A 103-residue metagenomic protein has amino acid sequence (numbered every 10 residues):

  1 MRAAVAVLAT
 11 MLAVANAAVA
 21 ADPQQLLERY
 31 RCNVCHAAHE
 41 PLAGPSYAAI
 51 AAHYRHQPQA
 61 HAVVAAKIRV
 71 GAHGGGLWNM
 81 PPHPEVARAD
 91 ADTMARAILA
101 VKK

Functional and structural regions predicted by a protein language model:
A4-V14: Sec-dependent N-terminal signal peptides
L12-L27, H53, Q57: Electrostatic cytochrome c docking/interface patches
P23, A60, V64, D90-M94: Stable alpha-helical elements in mature extracytoplasmic
E28, A52-R55, R69, H73 (+1 more regions): Sec-exported extracytoplasmic/periplasmic mature domains
Y30-A38, M94: The canonical Cys-X-X-Cys-His
P41, R55-Q59, E85-A89: Soluble non-cytosolic domains of exported or imported proteins
P45-A51, K67-A95: Axial heme c-ligation environment in periplasmic c-type cytochrome domains
